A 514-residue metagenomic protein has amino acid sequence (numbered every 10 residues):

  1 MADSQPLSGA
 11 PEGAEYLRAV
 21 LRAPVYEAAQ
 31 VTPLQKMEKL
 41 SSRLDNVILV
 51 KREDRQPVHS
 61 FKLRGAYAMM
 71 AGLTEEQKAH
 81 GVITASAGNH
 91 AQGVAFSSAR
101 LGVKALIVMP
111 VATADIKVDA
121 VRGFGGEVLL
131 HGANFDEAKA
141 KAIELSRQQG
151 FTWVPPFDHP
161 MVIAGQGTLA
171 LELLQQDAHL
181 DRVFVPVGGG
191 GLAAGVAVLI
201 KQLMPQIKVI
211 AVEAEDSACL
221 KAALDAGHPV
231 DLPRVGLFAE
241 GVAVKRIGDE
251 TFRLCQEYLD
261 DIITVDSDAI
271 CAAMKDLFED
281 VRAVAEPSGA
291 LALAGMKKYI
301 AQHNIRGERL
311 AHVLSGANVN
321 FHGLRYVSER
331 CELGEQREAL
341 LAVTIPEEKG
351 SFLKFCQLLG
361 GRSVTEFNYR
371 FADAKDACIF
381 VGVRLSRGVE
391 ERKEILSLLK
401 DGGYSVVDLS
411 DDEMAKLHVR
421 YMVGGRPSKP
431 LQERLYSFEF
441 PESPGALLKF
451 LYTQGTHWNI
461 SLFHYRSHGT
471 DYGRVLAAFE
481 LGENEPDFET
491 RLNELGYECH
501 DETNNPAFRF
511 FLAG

Functional and structural regions predicted by a protein language model:
M1-A446, T453-G514: PLP-dependent amino-acid enzyme catalytic core
